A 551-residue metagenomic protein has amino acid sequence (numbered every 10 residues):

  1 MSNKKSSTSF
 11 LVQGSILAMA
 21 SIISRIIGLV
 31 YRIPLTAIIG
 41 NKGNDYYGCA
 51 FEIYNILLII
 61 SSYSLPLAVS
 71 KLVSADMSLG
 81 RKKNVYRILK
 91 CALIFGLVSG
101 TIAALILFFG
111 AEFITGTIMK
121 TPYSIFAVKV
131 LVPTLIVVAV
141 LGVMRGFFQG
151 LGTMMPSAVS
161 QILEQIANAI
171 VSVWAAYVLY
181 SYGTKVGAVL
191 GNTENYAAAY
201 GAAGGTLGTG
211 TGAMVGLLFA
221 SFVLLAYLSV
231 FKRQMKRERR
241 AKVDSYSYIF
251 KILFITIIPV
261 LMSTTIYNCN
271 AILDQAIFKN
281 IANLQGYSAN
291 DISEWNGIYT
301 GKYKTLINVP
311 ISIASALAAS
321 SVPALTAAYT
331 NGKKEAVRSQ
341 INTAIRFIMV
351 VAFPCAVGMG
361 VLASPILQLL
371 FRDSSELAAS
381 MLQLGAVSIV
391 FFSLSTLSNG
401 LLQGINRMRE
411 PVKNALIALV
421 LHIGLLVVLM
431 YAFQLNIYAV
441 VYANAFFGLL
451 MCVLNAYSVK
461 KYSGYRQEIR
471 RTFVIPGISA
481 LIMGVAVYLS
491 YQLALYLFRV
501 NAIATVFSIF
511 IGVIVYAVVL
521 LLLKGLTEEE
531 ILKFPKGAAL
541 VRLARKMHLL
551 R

Functional and structural regions predicted by a protein language model:
M1-I27, K83, R87, R240-Y267 (+2 more regions): N-terminal membrane topogenesis motif
S9-L67, L97, A104, L135 (+1 more regions): Signature of the first transmembrane helix
T36-I56, Y123, N195-T206, I249-T256 (+2 more regions): Interfacial/gating helices of multi-pass transporter permease domains
Y63-S78, I311-N331, I345: Helix-loop junctions and terminal segments of transmembrane helices in multi-pass membrane transport/translocation
E112-L131, M359-I389: Interfacial segments at transmembrane-helix termini and the short loops linking adjacent helices
V138-Q161, V387-I417: Membrane-interface junctions at transmembrane-helix termini in multi-pass inner-membrane proteins
M155, I166-V223, R409, L419-V453 (+3 more regions): Membrane-interface helix-loop junctions in multi-pass transport and translocation proteins
L489-R551: Membrane-proximal transmembrane or re-entrant/amphipathic helices at the cytosolic face
